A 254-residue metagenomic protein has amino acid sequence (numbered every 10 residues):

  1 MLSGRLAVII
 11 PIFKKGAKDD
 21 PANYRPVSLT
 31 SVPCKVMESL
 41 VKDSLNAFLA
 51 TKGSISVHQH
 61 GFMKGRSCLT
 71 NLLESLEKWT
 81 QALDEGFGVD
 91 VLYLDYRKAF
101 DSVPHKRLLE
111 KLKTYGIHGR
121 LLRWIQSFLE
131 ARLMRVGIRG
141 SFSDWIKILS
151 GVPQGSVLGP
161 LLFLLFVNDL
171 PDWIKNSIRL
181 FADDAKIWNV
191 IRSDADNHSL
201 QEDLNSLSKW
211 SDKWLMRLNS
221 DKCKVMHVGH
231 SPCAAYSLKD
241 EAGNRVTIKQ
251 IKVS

Functional and structural regions predicted by a protein language model:
M1-P153, N189: Conserved pre-catalytic core of RNA-dependent polymerases
I9, D20, T80-V91, S208-H227 (+1 more regions): Short, charged alpha-helical motifs in flexible N/C-terminal segments and linkers
V41-Q59, P160-N189: Active-site palm subdomain of RNA-directed nucleic acid polymerases
M63, F181-D184, N189, K209-A235: Non-catalytic, peripheral interaction segments enriched in hydrophobic/basic residues
S75, L162-F166, L200-D203: Hydrophobic alpha-helical membrane-association signature
A99-Y115, A185-D212: Catalytic palm subdomain of template-directed nucleic-acid polymerases, centered on the conserved carboxylate motif
G140, E202, R217-K252: Short, conserved micro-motifs composed of acidic
G155, G159: Short, conserved phosphate/pyrophosphate- and ester-handling motifs at nucleotide-, phospho-/glycolipid
